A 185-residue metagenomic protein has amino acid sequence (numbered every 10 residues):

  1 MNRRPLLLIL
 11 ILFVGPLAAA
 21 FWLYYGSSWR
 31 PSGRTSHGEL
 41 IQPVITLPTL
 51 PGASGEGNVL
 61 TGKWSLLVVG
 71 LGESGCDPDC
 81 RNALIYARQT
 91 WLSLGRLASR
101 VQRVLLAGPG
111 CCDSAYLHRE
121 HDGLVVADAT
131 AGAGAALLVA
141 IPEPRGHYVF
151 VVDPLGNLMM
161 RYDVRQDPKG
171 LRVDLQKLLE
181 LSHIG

Functional and structural regions predicted by a protein language model:
M1-F13: N-terminal Sec-pathway targeting helices
I11, A18, Y24-T61, N82: N-terminal "domain-start" segment that seeds a small globular fold
Y25, Y86-S93, A135, V173-G185: Short, surface-exposed patches at the edges or C-terminal ends of soluble domains, predominantly
V59-A87: Short active-site neighborhood of thiol/selenol oxidoreductases, capturing the structured segment around
V59-L60, A98, E143-P144: Extracellular/periplasmic catalytic domains that process cell-envelope and extracellular macromolecules
L84-V104: Conserved helix-turn-beta segment immediately C-terminal to the redox Cys motif in thioredoxin-like folds
Q102-Y148, V152: Short, internal strand/loop/helix patches that form the active-site neighborhood or redox-interaction surface
R145, V151-G185: Thiol-/selenol-based redox modules, centered on thioredoxin-like and closely related oxidoreductase domains
